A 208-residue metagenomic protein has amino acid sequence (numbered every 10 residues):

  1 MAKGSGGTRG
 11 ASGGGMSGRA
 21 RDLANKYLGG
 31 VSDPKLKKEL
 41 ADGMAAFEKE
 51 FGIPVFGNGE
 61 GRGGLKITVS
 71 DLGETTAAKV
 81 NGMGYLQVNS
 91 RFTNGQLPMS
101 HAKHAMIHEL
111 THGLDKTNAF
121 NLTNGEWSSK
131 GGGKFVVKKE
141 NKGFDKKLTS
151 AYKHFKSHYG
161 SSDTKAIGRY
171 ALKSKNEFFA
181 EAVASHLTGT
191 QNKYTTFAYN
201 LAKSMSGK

Functional and structural regions predicted by a protein language model:
M1-S12, A180: Non-Sec secretion/translocation targeting segments of pathogen effectors
S17-L36, G43, I53-K208: Active-site-flanking segments in enzyme catalytic domains
